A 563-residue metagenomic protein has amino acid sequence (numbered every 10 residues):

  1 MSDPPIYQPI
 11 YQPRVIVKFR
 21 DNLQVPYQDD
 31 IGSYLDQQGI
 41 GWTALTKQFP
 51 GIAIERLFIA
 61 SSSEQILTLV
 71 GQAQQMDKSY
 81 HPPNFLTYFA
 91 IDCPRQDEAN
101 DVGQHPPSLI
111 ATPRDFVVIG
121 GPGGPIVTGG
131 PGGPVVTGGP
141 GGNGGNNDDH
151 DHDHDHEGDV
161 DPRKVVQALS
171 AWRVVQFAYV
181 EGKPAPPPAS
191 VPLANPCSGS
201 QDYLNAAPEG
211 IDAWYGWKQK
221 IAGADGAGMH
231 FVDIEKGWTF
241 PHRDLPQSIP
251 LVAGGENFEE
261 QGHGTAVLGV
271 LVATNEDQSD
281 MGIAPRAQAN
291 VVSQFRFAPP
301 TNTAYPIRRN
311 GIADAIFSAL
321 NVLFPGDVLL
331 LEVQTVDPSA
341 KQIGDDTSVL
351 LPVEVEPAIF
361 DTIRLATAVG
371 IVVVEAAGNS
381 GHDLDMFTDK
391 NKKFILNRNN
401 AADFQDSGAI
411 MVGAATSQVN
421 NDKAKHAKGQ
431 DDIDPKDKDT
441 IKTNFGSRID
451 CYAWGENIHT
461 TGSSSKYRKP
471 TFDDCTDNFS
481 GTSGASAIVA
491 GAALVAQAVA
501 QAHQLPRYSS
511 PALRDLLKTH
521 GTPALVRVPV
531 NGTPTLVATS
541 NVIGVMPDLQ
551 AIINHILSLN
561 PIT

Functional and structural regions predicted by a protein language model:
R20, C93-P94, V180-K183, I234-G237 (+11 more regions): Active-site-proximal beta-strand/loop segments in catalytic clefts of secreted hydrolases
V25-A53, L57: Short, surface-exposed alpha-helix to beta-strand junction/turn motifs within ectodomains of secreted and cell-envelope
L67-Q75, S79-D92, Q104-H230, H242-D244 (+3 more regions): Protease zymogen maturation seam
P187, L245, E260, D280 (+3 more regions): Substrate-binding/specificity loop regions of serine endopeptidase catalytic domains, predominantly subtilases
W214-P250, G255-G311, V322-V328, E332 (+6 more regions): Subtilisin-like serine protease catalytic core
V292-F295, G455-L536: Hydrolase catalytic cores
N321-V333, G408-M411, A498-T563: C-terminal subdomain of the subtilisin-like protease fold in secreted/lumenal serine endopeptidases
